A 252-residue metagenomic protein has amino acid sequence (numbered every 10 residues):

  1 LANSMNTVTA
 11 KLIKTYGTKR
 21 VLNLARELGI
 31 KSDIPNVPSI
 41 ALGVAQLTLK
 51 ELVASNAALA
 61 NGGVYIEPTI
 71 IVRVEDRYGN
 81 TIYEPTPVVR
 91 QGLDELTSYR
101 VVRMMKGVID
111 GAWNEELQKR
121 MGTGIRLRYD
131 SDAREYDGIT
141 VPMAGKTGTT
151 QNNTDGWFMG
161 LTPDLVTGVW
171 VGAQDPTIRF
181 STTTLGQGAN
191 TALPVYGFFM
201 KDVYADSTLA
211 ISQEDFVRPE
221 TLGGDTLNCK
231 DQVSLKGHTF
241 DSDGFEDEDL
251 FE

Functional and structural regions predicted by a protein language model:
L1-N61, M104-G107: Active-site-adjacent helix/loop patches that line small-molecule binding or acyl-intermediate pockets
A2, T48-Q232: A penicillin-recognizing enzyme superfamily signal
K11-K14, E84, E252: Juxtamembrane regions of bacterial inner-membrane/periplasmic proteins, predominantly the peptidoglycan biogenesis
G43, E75, F251: Residue-level detector of conserved, well-ordered beta-strand and adjacent loop positions that form binding/recognition
G223-E252: Low-complexity, Gly/Ser/Thr/Pro-rich intrinsically disordered linker/tail segments
